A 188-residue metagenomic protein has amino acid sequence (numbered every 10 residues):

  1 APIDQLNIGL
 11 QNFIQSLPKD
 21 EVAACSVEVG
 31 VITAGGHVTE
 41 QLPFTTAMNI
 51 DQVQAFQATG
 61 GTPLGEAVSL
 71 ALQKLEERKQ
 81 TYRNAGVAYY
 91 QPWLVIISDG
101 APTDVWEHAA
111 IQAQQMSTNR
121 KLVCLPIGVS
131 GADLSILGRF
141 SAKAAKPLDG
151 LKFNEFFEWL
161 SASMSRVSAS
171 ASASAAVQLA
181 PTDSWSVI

Functional and structural regions predicted by a protein language model:
A1-L42, L94, I127-V129: Von Willebrand factor
D4, G100-F140: VWA/integrin I-like adhesion module and closely mimicked acidic/polar interface patches used
L6, V31, A71, V87-T103: DG-centered beta-turn motif at the end of beta-strands
L10-P18, L70-Q80, A109-Q114: Short, well-ordered amphipathic alpha-helices
L17, E21, L75, K79 (+3 more regions): Conserved NTP-handling cores and scaffolds of large molecular machines
C25-A55, L134-F140: Short beta-strand-loop
I50-Y90, D104, V123-I136, L151-W159: Von Willebrand factor
D51, P126, S130-I188: Von Willebrand factor A/integrin I-like adhesion domains
